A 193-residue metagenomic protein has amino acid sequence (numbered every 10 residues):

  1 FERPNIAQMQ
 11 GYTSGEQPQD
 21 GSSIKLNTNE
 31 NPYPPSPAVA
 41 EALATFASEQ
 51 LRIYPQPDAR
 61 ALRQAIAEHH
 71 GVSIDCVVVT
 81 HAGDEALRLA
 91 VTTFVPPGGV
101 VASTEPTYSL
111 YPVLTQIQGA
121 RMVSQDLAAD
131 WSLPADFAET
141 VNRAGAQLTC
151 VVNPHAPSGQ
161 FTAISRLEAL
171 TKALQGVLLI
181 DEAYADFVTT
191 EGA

Functional and structural regions predicted by a protein language model:
F1-I53, G145-L148: N-terminal "arm"/small-domain region of PLP-dependent enzymes with the aminotransferase-like
N29-P32, G83-D84, Y108, N153-P157 (+1 more regions): Short glycine-rich anion-binding loops that position phosphate/pyrophosphate groups of nucleotides and phosphorylated
P34-S36, L87-R88, Y111-P112, S158-G159 (+1 more regions): Glycine/Thr-rich phosphate-binding loops of Rossmann-like dinucleotide-binding domains
R60-V100, Q118: Phosphate-binding glycine-rich loop
T93-L114, A128: Conserved PLP-anchoring active-site segment centered on the Schiff-base-forming lysine
L114-T115, L170: Hydrophobic/aromatic ligand-binding patch that stacks against planar heteroaromatic rings of cofactors or nucleotides
V123, A129-T190: Active-site phosphate-binding strand-loop segment of PLP-dependent enzymes
